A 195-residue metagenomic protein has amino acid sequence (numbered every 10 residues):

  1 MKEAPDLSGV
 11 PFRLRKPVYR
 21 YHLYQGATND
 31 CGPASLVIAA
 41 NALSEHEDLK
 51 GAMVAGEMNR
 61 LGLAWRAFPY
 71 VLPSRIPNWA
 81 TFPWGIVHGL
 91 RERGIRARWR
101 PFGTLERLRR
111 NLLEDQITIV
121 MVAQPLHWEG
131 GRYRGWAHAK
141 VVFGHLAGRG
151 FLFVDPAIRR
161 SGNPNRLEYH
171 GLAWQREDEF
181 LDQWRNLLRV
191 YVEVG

Functional and structural regions predicted by a protein language model:
M1-L7, F12, S74-I76, L113 (+2 more regions): Noncatalytic regulatory segments and standalone regulatory/sensor domains
M1-W79, Y133, L146-G148, V194-G195: Active-site-adjacent structural segments surrounding the nucleophilic cysteine of cysteine proteases and isopeptidases
A27, G32-S35, F82, I86 (+2 more regions): Stable alpha-helical elements in mature extracytoplasmic
I38-A42, H46, G89-R93, N111: Structured segments of extracytoplasmic/periplasmic soluble domains in secreted or envelope-associated proteins
E47-G51, A97-G103: Surface-exposed patches in mature extracellular/periplasmic domains of secreted proteins
S74, T81-P101: Mid-length scaffold segments of soluble, non-membrane domains
R100-D155: Active-site-adjacent substructure of cysteine-protease-like catalytic cores
